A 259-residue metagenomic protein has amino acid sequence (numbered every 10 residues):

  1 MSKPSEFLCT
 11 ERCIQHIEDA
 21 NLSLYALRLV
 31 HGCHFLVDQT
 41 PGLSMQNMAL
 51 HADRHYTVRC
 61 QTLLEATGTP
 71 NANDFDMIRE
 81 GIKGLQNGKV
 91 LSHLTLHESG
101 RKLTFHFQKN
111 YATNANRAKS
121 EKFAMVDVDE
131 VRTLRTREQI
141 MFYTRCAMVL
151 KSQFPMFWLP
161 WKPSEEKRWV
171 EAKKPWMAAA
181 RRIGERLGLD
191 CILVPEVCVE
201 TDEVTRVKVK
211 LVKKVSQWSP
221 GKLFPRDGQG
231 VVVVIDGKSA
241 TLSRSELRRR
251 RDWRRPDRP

Functional and structural regions predicted by a protein language model:
S2-P259: Electrostatic interaction modules used in gene-expression and signaling proteins
